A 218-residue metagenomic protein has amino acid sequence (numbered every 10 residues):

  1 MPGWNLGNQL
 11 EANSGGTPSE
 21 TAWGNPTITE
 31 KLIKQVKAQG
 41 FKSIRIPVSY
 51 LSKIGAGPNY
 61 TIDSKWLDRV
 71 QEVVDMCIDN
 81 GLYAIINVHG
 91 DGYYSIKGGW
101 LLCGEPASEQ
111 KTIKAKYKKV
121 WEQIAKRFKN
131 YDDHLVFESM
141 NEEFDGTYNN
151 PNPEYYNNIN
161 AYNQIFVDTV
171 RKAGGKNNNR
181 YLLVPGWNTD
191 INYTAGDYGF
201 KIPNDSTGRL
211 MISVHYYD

Functional and structural regions predicted by a protein language model:
M1-N25: Boundary/entry segment of secreted carbohydrate-active catalytic domains
P2-L6, I44-I46, A84-V88, F137 (+2 more regions): Hydrophobic faces of well-ordered beta-strands that scaffold small-molecule active sites in alpha/beta enzyme cores
N8-A12, S43, S49-I54, G90-Y94 (+3 more regions): Solvent-exposed loop/turn segments at secondary-structure junctions within structured extracellular/periplasmic domains
Q9, A22, S49, T61 (+5 more regions): Residue-level preference for alpha-helix termini and adjacent loops
E11-S14, P18, C77, E154-N158: Intrinsic structural disorder
S14-P18, G55-N59, I96-W100, Y148-P151: Short acidic, glycine/proline-rich loop/turn micro-motifs
G24-I44, P58-E138, N158-G174: An active-site-proximal structural segment forming one wall of the substrate-binding cleft that immediately precedes
K111-D218: Active-site region of glycoside hydrolase catalytic domains
